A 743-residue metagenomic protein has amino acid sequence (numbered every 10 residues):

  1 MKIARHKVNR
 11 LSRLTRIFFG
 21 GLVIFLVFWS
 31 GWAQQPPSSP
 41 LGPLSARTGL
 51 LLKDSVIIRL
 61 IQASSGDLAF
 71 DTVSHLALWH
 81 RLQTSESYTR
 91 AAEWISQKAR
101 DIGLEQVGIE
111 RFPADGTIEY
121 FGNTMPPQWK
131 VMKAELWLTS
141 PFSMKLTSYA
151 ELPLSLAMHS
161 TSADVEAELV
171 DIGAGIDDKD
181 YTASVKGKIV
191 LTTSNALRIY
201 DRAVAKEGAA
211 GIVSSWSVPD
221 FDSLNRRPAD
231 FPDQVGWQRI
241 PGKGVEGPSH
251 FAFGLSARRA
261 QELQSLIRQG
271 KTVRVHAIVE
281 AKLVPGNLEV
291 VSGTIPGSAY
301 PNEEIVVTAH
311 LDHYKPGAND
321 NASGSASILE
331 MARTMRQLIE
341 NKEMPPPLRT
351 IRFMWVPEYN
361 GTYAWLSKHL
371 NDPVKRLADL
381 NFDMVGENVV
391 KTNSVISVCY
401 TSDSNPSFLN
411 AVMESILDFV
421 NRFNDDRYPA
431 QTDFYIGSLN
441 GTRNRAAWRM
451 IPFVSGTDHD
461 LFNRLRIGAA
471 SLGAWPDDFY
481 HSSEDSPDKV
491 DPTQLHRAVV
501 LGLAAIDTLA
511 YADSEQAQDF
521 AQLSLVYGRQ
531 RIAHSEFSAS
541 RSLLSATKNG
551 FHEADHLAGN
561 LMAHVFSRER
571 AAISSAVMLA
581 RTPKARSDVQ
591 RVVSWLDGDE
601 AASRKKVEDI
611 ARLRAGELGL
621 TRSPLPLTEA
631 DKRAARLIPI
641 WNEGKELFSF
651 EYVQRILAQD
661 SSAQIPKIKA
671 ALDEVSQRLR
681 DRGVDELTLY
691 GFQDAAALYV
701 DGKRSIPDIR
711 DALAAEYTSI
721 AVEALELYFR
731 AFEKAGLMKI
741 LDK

Functional and structural regions predicted by a protein language model:
F19-W29: Bacterial N-terminal signal peptides
Q35-L52, Q62, G66, S74-K186: Noncatalytic luminal/extracellular "stalk/propeptide" segments of secretory-pathway proteins
V56-A63, A77-S87, D171, I189-N195 (+7 more regions): Second-shell loop/turn segments in exported
D71, T334-A364, D372, F382: Short helix-loop-beta-strand segments that form the rim/entrance of peptidase-like active sites
S74, T84-E86, T147-G244, S249-F251 (+5 more regions): Extracellular/luminal Protease-associated
S148-D180, W237-D320, E330-P346, T350: Soluble metallo-hydrolase cores and metallopeptidase-like ectodomains found primarily in the secretory/periplasmic
R239-G242, A252-F253, A260-Q261, Y300 (+4 more regions): Metal-dependent peptidase/peptidase-like ectodomains
T688-K743: Long, charge-rich, low-complexity alpha-helical segments
